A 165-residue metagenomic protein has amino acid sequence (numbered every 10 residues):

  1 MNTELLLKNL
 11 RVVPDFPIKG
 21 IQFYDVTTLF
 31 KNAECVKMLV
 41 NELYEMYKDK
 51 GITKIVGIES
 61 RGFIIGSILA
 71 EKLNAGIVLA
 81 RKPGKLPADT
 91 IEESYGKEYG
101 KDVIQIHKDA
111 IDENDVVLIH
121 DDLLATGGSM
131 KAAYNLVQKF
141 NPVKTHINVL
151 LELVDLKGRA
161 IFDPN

Functional and structural regions predicted by a protein language model:
M1-N165: PRPP-associated nucleotide enzymes
